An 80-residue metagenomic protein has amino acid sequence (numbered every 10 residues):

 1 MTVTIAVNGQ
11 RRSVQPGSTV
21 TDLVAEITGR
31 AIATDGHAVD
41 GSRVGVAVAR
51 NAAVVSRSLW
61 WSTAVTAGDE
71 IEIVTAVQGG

Functional and structural regions predicted by a protein language model:
M1-G79: Ubiquitin-like/PB1-type beta-grasp interaction modules and other compact soluble beta-rich domains
